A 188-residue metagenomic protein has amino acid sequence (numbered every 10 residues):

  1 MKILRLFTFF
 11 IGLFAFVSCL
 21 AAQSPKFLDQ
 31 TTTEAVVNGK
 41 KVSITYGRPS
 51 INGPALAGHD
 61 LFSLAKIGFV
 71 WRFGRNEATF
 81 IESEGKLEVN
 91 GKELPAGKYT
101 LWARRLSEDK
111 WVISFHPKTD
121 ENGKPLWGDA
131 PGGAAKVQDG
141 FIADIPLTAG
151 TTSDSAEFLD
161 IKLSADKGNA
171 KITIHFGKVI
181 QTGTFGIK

Functional and structural regions predicted by a protein language model:
M1-L6: Positively charged n-region of N-terminal signal peptides that target proteins for export
F7-S18: Bacterial N-terminal signal peptides
I11, A21, N38, N90 (+1 more regions): Short glycine-rich loop/turn motifs that provide flexible caps or phosphate-binding loops at active sites
S18-A35, P95-G97, L101, S107: Short, charged N-terminal helix-start/capping segments
Q23-F69, K118-K188: Primarily secretory-pathway and cell-envelope proteins
F73-L126: Mid-length scaffold segments of soluble, non-membrane domains
